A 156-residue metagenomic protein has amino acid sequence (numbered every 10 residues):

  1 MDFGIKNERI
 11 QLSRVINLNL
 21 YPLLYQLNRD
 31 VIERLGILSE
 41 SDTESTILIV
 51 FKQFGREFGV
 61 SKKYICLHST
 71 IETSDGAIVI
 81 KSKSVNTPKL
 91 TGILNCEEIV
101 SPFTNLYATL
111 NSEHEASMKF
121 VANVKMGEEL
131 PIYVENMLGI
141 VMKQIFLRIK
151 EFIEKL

Functional and structural regions predicted by a protein language model:
M1-L48: Hydrophobic ligand-binding cavity/cleft-lining segments
N17-Y21, I47-Q53, V85-I93: Short Pro/Gly-enriched beta-strand edge/turn motifs at strand-loop
N17-Y21, Y25-N28, T104, G139-K150: Short, hydrophobic/amphipathic alpha-helical packing segments that form internal helix faces or helix-helix interfaces
L27-G36, K62-Y64, V100-F103: A short, amphipathic edge element
S41-V50, D75-K81: Short, hydrophobic/aromatic-rich segments at coil-to-beta transitions
R56-K62: Helix-adjacent hinge/juxtasegments
Y64-T70, K81-G139: Beta-strand/loop substructures that line and gate deep hydrophobic ligand-binding cavities in soluble
E151-L156: Short, highly charged C-terminal tails/helix-capping segments
